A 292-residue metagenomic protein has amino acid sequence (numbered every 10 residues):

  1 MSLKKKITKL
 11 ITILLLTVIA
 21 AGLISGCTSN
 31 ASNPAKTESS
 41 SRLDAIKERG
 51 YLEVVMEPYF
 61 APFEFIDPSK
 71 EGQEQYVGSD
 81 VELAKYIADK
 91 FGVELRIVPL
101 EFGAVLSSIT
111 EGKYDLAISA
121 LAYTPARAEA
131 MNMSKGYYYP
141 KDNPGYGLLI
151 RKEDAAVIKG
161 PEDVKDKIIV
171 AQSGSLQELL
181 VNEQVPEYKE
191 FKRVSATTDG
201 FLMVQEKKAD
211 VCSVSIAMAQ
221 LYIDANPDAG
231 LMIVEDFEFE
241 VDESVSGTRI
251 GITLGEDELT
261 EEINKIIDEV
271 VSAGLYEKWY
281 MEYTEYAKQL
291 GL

Functional and structural regions predicted by a protein language model:
M1-R49: Short, low-complexity disordered leader/linker segments with a strong preference for bacterial N-terminal type II
T28-S29, K36, V81-K90, K152-A155 (+3 more regions): Extended ligand-binding regions for polar small-molecule ligands
P34-L121: Extracytoplasmic small-molecule ligand-binding "clamshell" domains of the periplasmic binding protein/Venus flytrap
E53, P58-A61, Q73-D89, L121 (+3 more regions): Bilobed "Venus flytrap"/periplasmic-binding protein-like clamshell domains and structurally analogous long
K85, E94-D163: Acidic, polar ligand-binding/catalytic clefts
I87, I109-T110, V164, M203-Q205 (+1 more regions): Hydrophobic residues within well-ordered alpha-helices
A104, L121-A130, L180-E183, D210-S244: A ligand-binding cleft/hinge motif common to bilobed small-molecule-binding domains
Y139-I150, Q220, D224-N264, K288-L292: Periplasmic-binding protein-like
